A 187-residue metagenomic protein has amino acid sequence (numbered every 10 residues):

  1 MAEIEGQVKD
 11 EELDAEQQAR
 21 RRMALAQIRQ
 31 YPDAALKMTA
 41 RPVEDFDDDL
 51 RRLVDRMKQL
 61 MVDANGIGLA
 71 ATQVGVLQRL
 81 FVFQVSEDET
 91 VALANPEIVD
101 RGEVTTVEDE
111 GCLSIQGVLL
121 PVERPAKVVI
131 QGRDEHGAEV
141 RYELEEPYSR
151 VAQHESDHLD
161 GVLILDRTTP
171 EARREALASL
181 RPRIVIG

Functional and structural regions predicted by a protein language model:
M1-Q153, H158-G187: Active-site rim/adjacent substrate-binding subdomains
